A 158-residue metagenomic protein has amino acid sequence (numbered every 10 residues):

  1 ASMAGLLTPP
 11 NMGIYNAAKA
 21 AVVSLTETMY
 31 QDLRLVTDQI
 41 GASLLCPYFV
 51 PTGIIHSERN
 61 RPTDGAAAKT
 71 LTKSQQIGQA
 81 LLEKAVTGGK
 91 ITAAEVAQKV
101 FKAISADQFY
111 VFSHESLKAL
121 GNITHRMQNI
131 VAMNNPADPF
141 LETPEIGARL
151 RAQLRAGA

Functional and structural regions predicted by a protein language model:
S2: Residue(s) in the substrate-gating loop at a strand-loop-helix junction that position the organic substrate next
L7, T28-I40: Active-site-adjacent segment of SDR/Rossmann-fold oxidoreductases
L7-I14: Active-site loop immediately N-terminal to the catalytic Tyr-X3-Lys motif of short-chain dehydrogenase/reductase
A18: Active-site helix of classical SDR
A21, L25-L33, L45: Hydrophobic alpha-helix immediately C-terminal to the catalytic Tyr-X-X-X-Lys motif of short-chain
L35-E115: SDR active-site lid
A68, I130-A158: Non-catalytic terminal and boundary segments that flank Rossmann-like NAD(P)-dependent oxidoreductase
Y110-N129: Terminal hydrophobic/aromatic helix or amphipathic segment near a protein terminus
